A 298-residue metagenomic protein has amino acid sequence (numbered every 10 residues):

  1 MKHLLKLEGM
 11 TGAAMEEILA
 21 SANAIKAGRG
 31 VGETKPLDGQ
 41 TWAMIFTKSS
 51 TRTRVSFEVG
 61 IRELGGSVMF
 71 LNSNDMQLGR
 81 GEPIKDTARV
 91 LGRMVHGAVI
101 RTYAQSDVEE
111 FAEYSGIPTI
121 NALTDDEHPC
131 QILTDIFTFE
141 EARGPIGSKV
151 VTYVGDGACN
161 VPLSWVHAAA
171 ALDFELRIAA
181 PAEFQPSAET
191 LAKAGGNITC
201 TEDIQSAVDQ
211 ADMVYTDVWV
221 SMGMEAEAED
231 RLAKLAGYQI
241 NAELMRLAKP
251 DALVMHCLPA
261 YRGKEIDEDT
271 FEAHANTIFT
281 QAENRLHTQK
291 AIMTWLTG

Functional and structural regions predicted by a protein language model:
M1-V55, V59: Positively charged, low-complexity intrinsically disordered leader regions
T41-W42, F46-M94: Active-site cofactor/substrate anionic-group-binding motifs, chiefly glycine- and Lys/Arg-rich phosphate-binding loops
T47-V59, R143-T216: Glycine-rich phosphate/diphosphate-binding loop of Rossmann-like nucleotide-binding domains
R89, H96-A168, H256: Anion-binding alpha/beta catalytic cores of soluble intermediary-metabolism enzymes, centered on
V108-T124, A226-A248, A273-A275: A short, gly/pro- and small-residue-rich
A194-E268: Rossmann-like adenosine-cofactor binding region
D251-A252, C257-G298: Adenosine-phosphate binding glycine-rich loop
